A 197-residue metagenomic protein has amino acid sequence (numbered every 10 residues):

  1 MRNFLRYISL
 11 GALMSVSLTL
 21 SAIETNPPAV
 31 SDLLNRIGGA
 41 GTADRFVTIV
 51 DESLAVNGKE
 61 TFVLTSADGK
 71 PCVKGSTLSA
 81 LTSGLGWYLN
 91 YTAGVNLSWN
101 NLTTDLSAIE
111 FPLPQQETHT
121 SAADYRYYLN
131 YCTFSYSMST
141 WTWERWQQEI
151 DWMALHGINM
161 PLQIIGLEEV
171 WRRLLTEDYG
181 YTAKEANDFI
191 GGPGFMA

Functional and structural regions predicted by a protein language model:
M1-A12: Bacterial N-terminal signal peptides that target proteins for export
V16-T19: N-terminal signal peptide c-region/cleavage motif recognized by signal peptidases
I23-E24: Boundary of Sec targeting at the N-terminus
L34-N57: Auxiliary, metal-adjacent structural segments of Zn-dependent hydrolase domains
S53-G58, A67-A197: Feature activates predominantly on carbohydrate-active enzymes
